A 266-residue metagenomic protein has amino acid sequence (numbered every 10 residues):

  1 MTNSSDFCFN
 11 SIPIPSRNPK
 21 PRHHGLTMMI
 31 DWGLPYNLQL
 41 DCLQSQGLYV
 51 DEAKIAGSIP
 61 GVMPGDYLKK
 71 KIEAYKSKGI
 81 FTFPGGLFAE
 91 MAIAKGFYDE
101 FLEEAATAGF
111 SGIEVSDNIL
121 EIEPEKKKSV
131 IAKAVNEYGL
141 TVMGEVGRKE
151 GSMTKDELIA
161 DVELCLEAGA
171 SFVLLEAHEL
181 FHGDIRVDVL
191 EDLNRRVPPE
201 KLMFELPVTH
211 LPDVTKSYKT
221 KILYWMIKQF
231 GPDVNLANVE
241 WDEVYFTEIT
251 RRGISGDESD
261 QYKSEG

Functional and structural regions predicted by a protein language model:
M1-I72: Conserved N-terminal beta1-alpha1 strand-loop-helix module at the mouth
S4-S16, E200-G266: C-terminal alpha-helical cap/extension of soluble enzyme domains
N10-S16, N37, G61-A74, M91-E100 (+5 more regions): Active-site-adjacent beta->alpha loops and helix N-cap segments on the catalytic face of soluble alpha/beta enzymes
H24-D31, V50-I55, T82-G86, I113-V115 (+4 more regions): Hydrophobic faces of well-ordered beta-strands that scaffold small-molecule active sites in alpha/beta enzyme cores
W32-L34, G57-G61, G86-E90, D117-E121 (+4 more regions): Active-site-proximal loop/turn and secondary-structure-junction residues that shape catalytic pockets, frequently
G33-Q46, I93-E104, T154-L164, I222-L223: Short, acidic/polar
L40-Y49, D66-G79, E100-G109, S129-E137 (+3 more regions): Acidic (Asp/Glu)-rich catalytic clusters
D156, A160-L193, P198: A contiguous pocket-lining binding segment that forms or flanks enzyme active sites
